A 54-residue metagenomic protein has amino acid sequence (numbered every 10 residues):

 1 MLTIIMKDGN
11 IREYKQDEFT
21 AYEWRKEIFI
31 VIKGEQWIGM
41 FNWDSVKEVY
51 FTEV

Functional and structural regions predicted by a protein language model:
M1-E27: N-terminal acidic leader/helix
D17-T20, F41-V54: Structured surface patches comprising rigid loops and adjacent beta-strands/short helices at the edges of well-ordered
